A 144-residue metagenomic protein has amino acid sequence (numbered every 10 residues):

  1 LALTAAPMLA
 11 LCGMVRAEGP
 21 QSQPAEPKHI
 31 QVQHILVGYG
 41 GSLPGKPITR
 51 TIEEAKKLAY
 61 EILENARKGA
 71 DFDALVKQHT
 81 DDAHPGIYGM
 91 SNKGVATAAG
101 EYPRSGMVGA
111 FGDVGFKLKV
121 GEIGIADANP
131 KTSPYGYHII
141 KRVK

Functional and structural regions predicted by a protein language model:
A2-C12: Bacterial N-terminal signal peptides
M8, E26, P130-K131: Sterically constrained small-residue positions within well-ordered secondary structures of folded domains
E18-I30: Acidic/polar surface patches and capping/hinge elements
H29-H34, I139: A residue-level signal for beta-strand positions that form part of recognition/binding surfaces within mature
Q33-K46: Acidic/histidine-rich, surface-exposed loop or edge segments in extracytoplasmic proteins
I48-K144: Peptidyl-prolyl cis-trans isomerase
